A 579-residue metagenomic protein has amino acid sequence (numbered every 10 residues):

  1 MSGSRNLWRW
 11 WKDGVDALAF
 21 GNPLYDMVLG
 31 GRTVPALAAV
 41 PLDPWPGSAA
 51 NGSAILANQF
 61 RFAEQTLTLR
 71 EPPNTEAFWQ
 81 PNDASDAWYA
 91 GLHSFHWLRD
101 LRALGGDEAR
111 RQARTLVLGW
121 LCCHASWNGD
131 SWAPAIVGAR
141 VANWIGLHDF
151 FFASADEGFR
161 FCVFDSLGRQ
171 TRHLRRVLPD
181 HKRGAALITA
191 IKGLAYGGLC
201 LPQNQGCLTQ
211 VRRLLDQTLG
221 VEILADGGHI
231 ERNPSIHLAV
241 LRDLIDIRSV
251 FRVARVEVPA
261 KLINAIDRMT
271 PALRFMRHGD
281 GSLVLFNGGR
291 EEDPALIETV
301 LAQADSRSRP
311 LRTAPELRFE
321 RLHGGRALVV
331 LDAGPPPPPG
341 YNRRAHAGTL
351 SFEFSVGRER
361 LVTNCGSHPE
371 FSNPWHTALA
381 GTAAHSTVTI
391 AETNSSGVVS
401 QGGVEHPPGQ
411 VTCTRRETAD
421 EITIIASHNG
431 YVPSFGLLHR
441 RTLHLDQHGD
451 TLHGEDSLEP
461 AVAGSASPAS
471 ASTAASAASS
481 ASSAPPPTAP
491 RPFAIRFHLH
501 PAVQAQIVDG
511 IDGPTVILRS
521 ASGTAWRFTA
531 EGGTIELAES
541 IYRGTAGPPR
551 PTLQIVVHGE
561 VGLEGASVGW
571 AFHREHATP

Functional and structural regions predicted by a protein language model:
M1-P72: Extreme N-terminal leader/anchor segments
A63, H323-A327, G357, A391 (+2 more regions): Short strand-coil-strand connectors
T68-N74, A109-R114: Helix-turn-helix repeat elements of alpha-solenoid scaffolds
S85-I266: Aromatic-lined, polymer-binding surfaces characteristic of secreted/periplasmic polysaccharide-degrading enzymes
D86, G138, G184, S367-P579: CBM-like, beta-strand-rich accessory domains located in the C-terminal region of large, secreted polysaccharide-active
H93, R318, L350, A384 (+1 more regions): Residues that flank catalytic or metal-binding motifs in active/ligand-binding sites
T189, A347-T349, A383-H385: Short, solvent-exposed loop/turn segments at the edges of secondary structure
L224, G228-C365, E417, T552 (+1 more regions): Carbohydrate-active enzyme catalytic cores, enriched for enzymes that act on polyanionic acidic polysaccharides
